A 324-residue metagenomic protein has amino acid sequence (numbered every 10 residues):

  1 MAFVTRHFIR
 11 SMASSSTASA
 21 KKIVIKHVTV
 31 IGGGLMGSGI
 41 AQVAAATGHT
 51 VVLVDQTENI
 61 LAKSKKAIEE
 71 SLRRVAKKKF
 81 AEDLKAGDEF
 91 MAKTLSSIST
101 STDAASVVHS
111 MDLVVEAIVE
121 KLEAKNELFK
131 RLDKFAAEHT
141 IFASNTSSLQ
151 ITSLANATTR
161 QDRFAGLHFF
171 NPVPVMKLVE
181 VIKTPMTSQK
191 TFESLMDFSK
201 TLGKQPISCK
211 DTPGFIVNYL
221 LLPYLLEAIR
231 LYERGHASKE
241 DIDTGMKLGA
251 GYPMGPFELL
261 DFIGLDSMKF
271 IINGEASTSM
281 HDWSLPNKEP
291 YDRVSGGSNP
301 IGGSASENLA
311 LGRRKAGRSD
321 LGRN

Functional and structural regions predicted by a protein language model:
A2-K26, Q189, K200-D211, I229 (+2 more regions): NAD(P)-dependent Rossmann-like dehydrogenase/reductase catalytic/cofactor-binding core
A2-R74, F135: NAD(P)+-binding Rossmann beta1-loop-alpha1 motif at the extreme N-terminus of oxidoreductases
A13-S19, V28, Q42, A46 (+4 more regions): Amphipathic alpha-helical segments at domain termini/boundaries
V52, S99-S101, V115, A165-L167 (+1 more regions): Hydrophobic/aromatic beta-strand patches that form the interior of the parallel beta-sheet core in alpha/beta enzyme
V54-M91, V181-T191, P206, P213-L221: Rossmann-like dinucleotide-binding cores of NAD(P)H-dependent redox enzymes
Q56-K63, R73-F142, S148-Q150: Rossmann-like NAD(P)-binding element
I141-D211, F215-Y219: Rossmann-fold dinucleotide-binding core
